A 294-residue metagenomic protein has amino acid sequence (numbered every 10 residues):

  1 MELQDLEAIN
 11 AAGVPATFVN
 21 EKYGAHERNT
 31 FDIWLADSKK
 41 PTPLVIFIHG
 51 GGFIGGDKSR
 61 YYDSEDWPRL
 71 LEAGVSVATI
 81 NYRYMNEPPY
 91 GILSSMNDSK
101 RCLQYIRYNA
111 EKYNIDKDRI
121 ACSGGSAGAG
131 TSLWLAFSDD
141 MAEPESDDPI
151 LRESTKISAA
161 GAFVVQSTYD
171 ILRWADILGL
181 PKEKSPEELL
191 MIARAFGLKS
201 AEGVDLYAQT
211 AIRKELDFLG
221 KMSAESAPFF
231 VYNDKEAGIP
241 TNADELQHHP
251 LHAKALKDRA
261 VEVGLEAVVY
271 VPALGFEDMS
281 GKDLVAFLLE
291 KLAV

Functional and structural regions predicted by a protein language model:
M1-K40: N-terminal cap/lid segment of alpha/beta-hydrolase-fold proteins
A8-N10, M141, I171-K221, A227 (+1 more regions): Mobile cap/lid helix-loop segments that gate and shape the active-site cleft of serine hydrolases
D32, F229-D244, P250-V294: C-terminal catalytic histidine-bearing segment of alpha/beta-hydrolase fold enzymes
P41-G52: Short beta-strand element of the alpha/beta-hydrolase
G51, S76, N81-P88, Q166 (+2 more regions): Short beta-to-alpha linker loops that shape the active-site pocket of alpha/beta-hydrolase fold enzymes
G52-D57, V77, Y105: Serine-hydrolase catalytic-loop signature spanning alpha/beta hydrolases and amidase-signature enzymes
S59-T79: Short amphipathic alpha-helix adjacent to the substrate-entry channel of hydrolases
R101-G179: Primarily recognizes the serine-hydrolase "nucleophile elbow" in alpha/beta-hydrolase and SGNH/GDSL folds
